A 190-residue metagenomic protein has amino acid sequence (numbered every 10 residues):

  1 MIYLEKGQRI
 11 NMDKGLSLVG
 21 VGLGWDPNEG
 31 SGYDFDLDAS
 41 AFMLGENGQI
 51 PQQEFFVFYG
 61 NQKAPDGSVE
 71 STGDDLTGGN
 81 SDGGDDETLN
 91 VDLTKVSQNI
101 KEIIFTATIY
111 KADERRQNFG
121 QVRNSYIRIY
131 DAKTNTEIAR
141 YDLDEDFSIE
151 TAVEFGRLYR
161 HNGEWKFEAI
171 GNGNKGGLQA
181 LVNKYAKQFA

Functional and structural regions predicted by a protein language model:
M1-A190: Intrinsic-disorder/low-complexity signal
